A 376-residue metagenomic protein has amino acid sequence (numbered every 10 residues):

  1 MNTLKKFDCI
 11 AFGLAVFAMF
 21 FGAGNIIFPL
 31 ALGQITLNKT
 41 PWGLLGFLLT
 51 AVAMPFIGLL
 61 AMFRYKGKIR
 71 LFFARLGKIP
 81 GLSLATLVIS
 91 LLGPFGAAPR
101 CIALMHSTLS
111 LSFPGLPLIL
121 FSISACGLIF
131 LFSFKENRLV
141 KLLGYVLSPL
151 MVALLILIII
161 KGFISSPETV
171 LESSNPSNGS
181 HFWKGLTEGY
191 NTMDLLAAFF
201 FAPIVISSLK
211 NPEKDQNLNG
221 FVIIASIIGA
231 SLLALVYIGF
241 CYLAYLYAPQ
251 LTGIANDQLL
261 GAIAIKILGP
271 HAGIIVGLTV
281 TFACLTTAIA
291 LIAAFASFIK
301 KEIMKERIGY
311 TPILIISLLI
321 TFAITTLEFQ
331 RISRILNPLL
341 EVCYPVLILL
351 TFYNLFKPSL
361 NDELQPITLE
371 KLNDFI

Functional and structural regions predicted by a protein language model:
N2, L37, Y65-G93, S110-L118 (+3 more regions): Transmembrane-helix boundary/entry motifs in multi-pass membrane transporters
K5-V16, P41, K78-L91, L120-S124 (+3 more regions): Select transmembrane alpha-helical segments in multipass membrane proteins
A11-F21, S90, I159-E168, N175-L243 (+1 more regions): Hydrophobic, membrane-embedded alpha-helices of multi-pass small-molecule transporters
A11-L14, A18-F20, L48, L84-L87 (+8 more regions): Transmembrane alpha-helical segments of multi-pass small-molecule transport proteins
A31, Y65, P80-F113, T281-K301 (+1 more regions): Hydrophobic transmembrane alpha-helices that form the core helical bundles of multi-pass secondary transporters
A53, I57-G58, L150-K161, I224-A248 (+1 more regions): Selective recognition of specific alpha-helical transmembrane segments in multi-pass small-molecule
I69-L76, L235-L285, K301, F329 (+1 more regions): TM-loop-TM module centered on a large, flexible mid-protein loop between adjacent transmembrane helices in multi-pass
P94, A98, V152-S177, L195-L196 (+2 more regions): Hydrophobic alpha-helical segments and their helix-loop junctions in multi-pass secondary transporters
